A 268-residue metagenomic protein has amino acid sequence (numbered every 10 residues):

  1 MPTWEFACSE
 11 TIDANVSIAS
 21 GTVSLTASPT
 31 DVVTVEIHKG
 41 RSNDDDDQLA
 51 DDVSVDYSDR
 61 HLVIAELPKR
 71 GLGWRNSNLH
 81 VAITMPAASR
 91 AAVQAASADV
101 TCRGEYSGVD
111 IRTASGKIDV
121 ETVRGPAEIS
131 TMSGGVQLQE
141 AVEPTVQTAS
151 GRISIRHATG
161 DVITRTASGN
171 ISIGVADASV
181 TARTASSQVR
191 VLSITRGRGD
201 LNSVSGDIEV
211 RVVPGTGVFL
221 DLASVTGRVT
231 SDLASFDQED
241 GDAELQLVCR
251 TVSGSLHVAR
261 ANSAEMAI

Functional and structural regions predicted by a protein language model:
M1-I268: Intrinsically disordered, low-complexity terminal regions
